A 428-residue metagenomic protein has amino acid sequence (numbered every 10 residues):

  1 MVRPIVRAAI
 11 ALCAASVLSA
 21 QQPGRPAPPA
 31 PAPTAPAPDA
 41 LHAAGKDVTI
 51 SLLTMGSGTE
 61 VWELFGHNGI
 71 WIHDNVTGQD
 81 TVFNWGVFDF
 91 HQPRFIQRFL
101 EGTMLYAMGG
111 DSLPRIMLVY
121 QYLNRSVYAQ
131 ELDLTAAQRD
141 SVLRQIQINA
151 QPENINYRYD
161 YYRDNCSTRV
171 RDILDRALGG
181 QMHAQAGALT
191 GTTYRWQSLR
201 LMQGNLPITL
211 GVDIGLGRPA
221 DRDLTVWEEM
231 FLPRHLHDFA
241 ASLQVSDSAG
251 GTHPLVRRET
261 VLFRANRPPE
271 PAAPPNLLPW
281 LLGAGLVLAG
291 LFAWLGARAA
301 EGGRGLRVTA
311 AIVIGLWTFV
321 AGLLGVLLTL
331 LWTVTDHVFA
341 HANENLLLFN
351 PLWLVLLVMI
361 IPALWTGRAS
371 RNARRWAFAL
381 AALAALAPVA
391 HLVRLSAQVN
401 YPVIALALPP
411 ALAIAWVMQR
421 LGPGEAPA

Functional and structural regions predicted by a protein language model:
M1-I10: Bacterial N-terminal signal peptides that target proteins for export
A11-A20: Hydrophobic h-region of N-terminal signal peptides that target proteins for export in Gram-negative bacteria
Q21-E270: Soluble extramembrane regions of membrane proteins in the secretory/endomembrane system
P28-D39, D247-T252, A299-T309, W365-A373: Intrinsically disordered, low-complexity coil segments
D111-P114, T135, T193, P274-G283 (+4 more regions): General structural signal for secondary-structure boundaries
Q181-Q185, G302, W365, G424: Membrane-interface elements of multi-pass transporters and channels
L243-V338, L348: Core alpha-helical transmembrane segments of integral membrane proteins
F319-A428: Generic detector of multi-pass transmembrane helix bundles and their immediately adjacent loops in polytopic membrane
